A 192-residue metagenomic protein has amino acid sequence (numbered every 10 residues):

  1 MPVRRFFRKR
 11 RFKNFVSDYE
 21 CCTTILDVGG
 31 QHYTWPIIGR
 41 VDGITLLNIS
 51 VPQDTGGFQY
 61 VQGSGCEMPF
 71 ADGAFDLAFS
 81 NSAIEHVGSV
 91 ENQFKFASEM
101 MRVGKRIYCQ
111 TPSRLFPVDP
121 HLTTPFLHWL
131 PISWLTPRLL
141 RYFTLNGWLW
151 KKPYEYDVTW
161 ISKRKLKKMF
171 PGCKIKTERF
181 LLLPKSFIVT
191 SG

Functional and structural regions predicted by a protein language model:
M1-E20: Class I SAM-dependent methyltransferase Rossmann-like catalytic core, especially the SAM/SAH-binding loop
K13, F94, S98, R164: Active-site phosphate/pyrophosphate- and oxyanion-stabilizing loops and adjacent acidic/basic residues in soluble
Y19, T23-P117, T190-S191: Conserved SAM-binding loop
R106-P137: Conserved class I S-adenosyl-L-methionine
L122-P125, L140-Y154: Short, glycine-/aromatic-enriched active-site segment of Class I SAM-dependent methyltransferases
K151-C173: Short alpha-helix
V158, L182-V189: Short hydrophobic/aromatic beta-strand or adjacent loop that forms the aromatic wall/cage of a ligand/substrate-binding
G172-L183: Conserved S-adenosyl-L-methionine
